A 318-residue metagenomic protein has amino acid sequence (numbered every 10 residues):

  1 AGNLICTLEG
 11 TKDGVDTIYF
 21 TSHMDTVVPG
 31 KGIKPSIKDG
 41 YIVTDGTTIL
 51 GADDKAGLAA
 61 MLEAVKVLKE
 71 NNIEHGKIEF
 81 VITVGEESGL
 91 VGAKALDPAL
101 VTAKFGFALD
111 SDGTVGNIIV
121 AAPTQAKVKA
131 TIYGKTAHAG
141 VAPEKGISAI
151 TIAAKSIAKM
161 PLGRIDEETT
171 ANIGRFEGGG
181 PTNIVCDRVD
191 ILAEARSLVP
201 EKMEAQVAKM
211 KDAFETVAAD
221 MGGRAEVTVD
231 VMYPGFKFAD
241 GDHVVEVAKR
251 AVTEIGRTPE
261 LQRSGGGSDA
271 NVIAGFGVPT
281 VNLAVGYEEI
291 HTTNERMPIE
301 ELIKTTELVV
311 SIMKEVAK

Functional and structural regions predicted by a protein language model:
L4-E9, G14-I82, A103, K304: Active-site metal-coordination/substrate-binding segment of hydrolases, especially metallo-dependent peptidases
T21-H23, V81-T83, G106-D110, T131-Y133 (+1 more regions): Short beta-strand segments
D25-G40, I118-T131, V281: Acidic-glycine-rich active-site phosphate/pyrophosphate-binding loop
I37-I49, Y133-A137, I255-G256, Y287-H291: Glycine/charged-rich beta-loop-alpha catalytic/anionic-binding loops adjacent to active sites
T48-P123, A171, R175, T182-N183 (+2 more regions): Acidic/histidine-rich catalytic neighborhood of metal-dependent amide-processing enzymes
A108-S156: Phosphate/diphosphate-binding glycine-rich loops and adjacent basic-rich segments that engage nucleotide
S148-K318: Metal-dependent amide/peptide-bond hydrolase catalytic core, centered on the "pita-bread" metallohydrolase fold
